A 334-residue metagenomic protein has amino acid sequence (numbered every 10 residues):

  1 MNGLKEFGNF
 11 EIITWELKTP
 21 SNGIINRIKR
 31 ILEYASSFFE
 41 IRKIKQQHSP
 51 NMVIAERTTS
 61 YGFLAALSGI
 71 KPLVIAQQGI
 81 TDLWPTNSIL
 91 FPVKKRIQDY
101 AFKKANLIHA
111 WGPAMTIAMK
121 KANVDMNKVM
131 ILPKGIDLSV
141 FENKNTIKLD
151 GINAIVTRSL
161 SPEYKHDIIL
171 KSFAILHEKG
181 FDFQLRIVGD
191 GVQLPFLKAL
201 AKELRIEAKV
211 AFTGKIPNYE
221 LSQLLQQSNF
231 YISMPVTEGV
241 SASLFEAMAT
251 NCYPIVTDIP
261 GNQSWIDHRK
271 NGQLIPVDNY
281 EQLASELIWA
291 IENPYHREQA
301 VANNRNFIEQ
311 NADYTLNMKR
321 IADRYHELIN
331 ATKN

Functional and structural regions predicted by a protein language model:
F39-K43, F91-I108: Membrane-proximal helix-turn-helix segments that form the acceptor-binding/catalytic region of lipid-linked
I75-A76, I259-L274: Short acidic/histidine- and often glycine-rich active-site loop of Leloir-type glycosyltransferases that engages
H109, I147-F173, R186: Conserved donor-binding/catalytic core segment of Leloir-type glycosyltransferases
A114, G135: Carbohydrate-associated surface elements
K198-I216: Nucleotide-activated donor-binding/catalytic signature segment of Leloir-type glycosyltransferases, i.e., the conserved
V236: Aromatic "clamp/platform" in nucleotide-sugar-dependent glycosyltransferases that forms part of the donor/acceptor
Y253-V256: Short hydrophobic beta-strand element within catalytic cores of glycosyltransferases and related nucleotide-activated
D267-R269, Q273-Y280, W289-Y295: Conserved acidic donor-binding segment of nucleotide-sugar-dependent glycosyltransferases
